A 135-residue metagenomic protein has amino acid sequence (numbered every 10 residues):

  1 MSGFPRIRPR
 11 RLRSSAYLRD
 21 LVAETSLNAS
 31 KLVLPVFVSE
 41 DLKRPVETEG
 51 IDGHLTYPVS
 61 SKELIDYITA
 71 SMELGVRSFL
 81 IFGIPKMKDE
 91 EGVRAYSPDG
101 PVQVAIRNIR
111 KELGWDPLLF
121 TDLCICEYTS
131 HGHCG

Functional and structural regions predicted by a protein language model:
M1-R44: N-terminal amphipathic alpha-helix/helix-capping segment at the start of soluble metabolic enzymes
R13, K31, V59, S97-G100 (+1 more regions): Conserved active-site and cofactor/substrate-binding residues in soluble primary-metabolism enzymes
Y17-L27, S61-G75, Q103-W115: Short amphipathic alpha-helices and their capping/turn segments at secondary-structure boundaries
S26-H54, P117-G135: N-terminal small/glycine-rich loop or linker at the start of catalytic domains across soluble metabolic enzymes
L32, V36, D66-S78, F82-I84 (+1 more regions): N-terminal, helix-rich and Lys/Arg-enriched segments in bacterial and organellar proteins
P45-P58, L74-P101, Y128: Glycine-rich, proline-tolerant flexible connector loops at the mouths of alpha/beta enzymes
D89-L123: Alpha-helix-loop-beta-strand connector modules within alpha/beta enzyme cores
